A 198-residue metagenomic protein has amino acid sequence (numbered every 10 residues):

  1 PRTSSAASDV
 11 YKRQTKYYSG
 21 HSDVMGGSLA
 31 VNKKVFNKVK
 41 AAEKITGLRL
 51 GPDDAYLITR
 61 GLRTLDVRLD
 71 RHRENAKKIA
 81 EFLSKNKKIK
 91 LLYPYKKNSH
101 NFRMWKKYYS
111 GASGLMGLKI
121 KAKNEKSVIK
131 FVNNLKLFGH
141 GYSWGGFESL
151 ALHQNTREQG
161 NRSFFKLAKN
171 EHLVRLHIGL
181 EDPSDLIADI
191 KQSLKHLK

Functional and structural regions predicted by a protein language model:
P1-A7, Y11: Single conserved hydrophobic/aromatic residue that forms the stacking wall/gate of nucleotide- or nucleobase-binding
R2, V31, I178: Small/polar loops that bind or transfer phosphate-bearing groups
S4, V24, G111, K169-E171: Short, solvent-exposed coil/turn segments
D9, K90, L115, L173-R175: Structural preference for beta-strand elements that scaffold enzyme active sites
V10-Y11, V24, I178: Hydrophobic aliphatic residue packing
Q14-L115, K119-T156: Active-site C-terminal subdomain of aminotransferase-like
A122-K126, S149-K198: PLP-dependent enzyme catalytic core of the Aspartate aminotransferase-like
